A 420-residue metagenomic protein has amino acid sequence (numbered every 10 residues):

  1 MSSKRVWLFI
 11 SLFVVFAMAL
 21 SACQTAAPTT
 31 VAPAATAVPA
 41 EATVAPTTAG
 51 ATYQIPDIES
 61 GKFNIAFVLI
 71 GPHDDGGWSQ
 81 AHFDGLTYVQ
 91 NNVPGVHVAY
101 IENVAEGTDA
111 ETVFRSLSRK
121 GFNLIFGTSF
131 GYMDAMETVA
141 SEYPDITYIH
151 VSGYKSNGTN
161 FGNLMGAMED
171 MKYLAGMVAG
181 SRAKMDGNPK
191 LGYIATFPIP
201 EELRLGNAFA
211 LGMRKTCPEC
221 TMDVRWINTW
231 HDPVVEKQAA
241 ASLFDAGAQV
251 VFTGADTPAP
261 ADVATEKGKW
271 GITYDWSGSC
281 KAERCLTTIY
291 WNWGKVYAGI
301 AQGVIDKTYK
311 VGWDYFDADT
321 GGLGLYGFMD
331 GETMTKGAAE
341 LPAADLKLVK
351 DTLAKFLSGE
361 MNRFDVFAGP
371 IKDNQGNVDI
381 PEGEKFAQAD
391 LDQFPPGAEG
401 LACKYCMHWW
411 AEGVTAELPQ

Functional and structural regions predicted by a protein language model:
M1-I10: Bacterial N-terminal signal peptides that target proteins for export
L12-F16: Hydrophobic helical h-region of N-terminal Sec-dependent signal peptides in bacterial secretory/periplasmic proteins
A17-A22: C-terminal motif of bacterial Sec signal peptides marking the signal peptidase cleavage site
A27-P28, P33, A37-Q420: A residue-level marker of the well-folded mature domains of exported/periplasmic proteins
